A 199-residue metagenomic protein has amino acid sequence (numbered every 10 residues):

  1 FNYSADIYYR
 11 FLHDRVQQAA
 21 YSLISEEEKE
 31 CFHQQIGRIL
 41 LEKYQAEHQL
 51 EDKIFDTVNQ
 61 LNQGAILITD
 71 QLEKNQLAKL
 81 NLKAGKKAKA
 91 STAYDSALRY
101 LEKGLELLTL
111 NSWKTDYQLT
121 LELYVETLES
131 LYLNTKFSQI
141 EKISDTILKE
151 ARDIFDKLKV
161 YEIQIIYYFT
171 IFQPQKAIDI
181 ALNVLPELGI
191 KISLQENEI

Functional and structural regions predicted by a protein language model:
F1-R99, K103-N111, I180, E187 (+1 more regions): Short secondary-structure boundary elements
A19, N59-G64, K83-A90, E122-L133 (+1 more regions): Tandem amphipathic alpha-helical repeat scaffolds
E26-E27, Y117, I154: Alpha-helix N-capping/helix-start residues
L77-A78, L119-Y124, F155-L158: Generic helix N-cap/helix-start motif at coil->alpha-helix transitions
K86, L98-Y100, L105-T109, L119-L148 (+1 more regions): N-terminal alpha-helical targeting/anchoring segments
T135-I199: Hydrophobic or amphipathic alpha-helical targeting/insertion segments
